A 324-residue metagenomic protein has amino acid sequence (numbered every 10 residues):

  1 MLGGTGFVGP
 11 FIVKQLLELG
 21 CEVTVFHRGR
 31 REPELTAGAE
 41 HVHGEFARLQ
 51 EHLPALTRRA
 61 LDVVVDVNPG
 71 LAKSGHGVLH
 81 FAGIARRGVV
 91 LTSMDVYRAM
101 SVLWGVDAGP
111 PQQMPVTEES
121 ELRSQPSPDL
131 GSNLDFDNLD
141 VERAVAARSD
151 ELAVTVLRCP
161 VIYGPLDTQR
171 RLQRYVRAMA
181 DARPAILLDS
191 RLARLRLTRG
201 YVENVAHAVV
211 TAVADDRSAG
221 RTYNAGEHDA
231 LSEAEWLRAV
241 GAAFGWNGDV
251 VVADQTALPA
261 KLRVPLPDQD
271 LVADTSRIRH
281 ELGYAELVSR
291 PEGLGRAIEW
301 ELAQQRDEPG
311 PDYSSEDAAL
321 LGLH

Functional and structural regions predicted by a protein language model:
M1-L19: N-terminal Rossmann NAD(P)H-binding glycine-rich loop of SDR-like oxidoreductase domains
L2, G164, L188-L195, Y223-A230 (+3 more regions): Glycine-rich Rossmann NAD(P)(H)-binding loop
T5, R30-V90, V96-A99: NAD(P)H-binding glycine-rich loop region in Rossmannoid oxidoreductase-like domains and their noncatalytic homologs
V8, V205, V209, A225 (+3 more regions): Non-catalytic, hydrophobic alpha-helical segments
H76-L139, A147, T155: Conserved Rossmann-fold NAD(P)-dependent oxidoreductase catalytic core, especially the SDR/UDP-sugar
V141-L166: Conserved beta-loop-beta element that borders a ligand/cofactor-binding pocket
A178-G200: A conserved pocket-lining segment of Rossmann-fold NAD(P)-dependent short-chain dehydrogenase/reductase
A208-D270, T275, E308-H324: Mid/C-terminal beta-alpha module of Rossmann-like enzyme folds, strongest in SDR-family dehydrogenases/epimerases
